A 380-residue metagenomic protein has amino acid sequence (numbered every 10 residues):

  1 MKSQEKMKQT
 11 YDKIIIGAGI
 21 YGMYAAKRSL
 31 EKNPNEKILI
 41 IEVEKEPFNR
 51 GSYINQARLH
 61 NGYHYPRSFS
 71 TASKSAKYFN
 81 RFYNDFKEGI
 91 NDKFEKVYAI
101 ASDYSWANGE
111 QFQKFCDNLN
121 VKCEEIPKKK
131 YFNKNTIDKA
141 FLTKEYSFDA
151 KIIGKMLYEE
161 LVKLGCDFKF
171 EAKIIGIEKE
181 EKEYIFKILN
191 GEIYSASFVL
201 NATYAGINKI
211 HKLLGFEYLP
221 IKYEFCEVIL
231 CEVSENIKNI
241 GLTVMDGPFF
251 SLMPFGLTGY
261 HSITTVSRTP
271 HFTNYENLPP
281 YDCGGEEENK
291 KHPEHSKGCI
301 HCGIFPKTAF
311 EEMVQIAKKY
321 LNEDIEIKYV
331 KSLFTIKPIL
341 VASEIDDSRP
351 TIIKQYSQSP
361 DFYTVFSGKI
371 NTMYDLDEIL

Functional and structural regions predicted by a protein language model:
L30-Y53: Glycine-rich FAD pyrophosphate-binding loop
Q56-Y131, T136-K139: Dinucleotide-binding Rossmann-like beta1-alpha1 core, especially the glycine-rich loop that anchors the ADP
P66, S70, I100-G109, A140-E159 (+2 more regions): Short beta-strand to alpha-helix junction loop
I90-I100, E125-G165, I185-F186, Q358-F366: Helix-loop-beta segment of a Rossmann-like dinucleotide-binding subdomain
F141-K212, M373-I379: Helical element adjacent to the flavin cofactor pocket in flavoenzyme catalytic cores
I193-M245, F255-Y260, C283: Central helical "cap/lid" subdomain
T258, P270-K337: Flavin-binding catalytic cores
E311-L380: C-terminal catalytic lobe of FAD-dependent flavoproteins
